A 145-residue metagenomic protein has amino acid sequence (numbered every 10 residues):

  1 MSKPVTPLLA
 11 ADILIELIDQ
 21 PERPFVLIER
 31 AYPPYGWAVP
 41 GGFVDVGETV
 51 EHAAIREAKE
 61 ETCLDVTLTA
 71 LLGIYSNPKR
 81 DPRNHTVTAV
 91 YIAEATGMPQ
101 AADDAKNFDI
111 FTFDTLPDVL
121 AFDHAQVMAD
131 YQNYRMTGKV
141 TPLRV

Functional and structural regions predicted by a protein language model:
M1-F25, I92: Conserved N-terminal beta-strand and adjoining loop/helix that marks the start of the Nudix/MutT-like hydrolase domain
V5-P7, Y35, R83-V87: Residue-level preference for beta-strand/loop junctions
A10-A11, V39, L68, T88: Hydrophobic residues on conserved beta-strands that form the core of alpha/beta folds
L17-Q20, A31, E94-P99, F113-T115: Short loop segments at secondary-structure junctions
P21-E61: Conserved Nudix-box catalytic region and its N-terminal flanking loop in Nudix hydrolases and closely related
C63-M98: Active-site segment of metal-dependent pyrophosphate-handling enzymes, primarily the Nudix hydrolase catalytic core
V90-I92, Q100-N133: NUDIX/MutT-family hydrolases
V127-V145: Charged phosphate-binding loop/patch that engages nucleotide di/tri-phosphates or the phosphate backbone of nucleic
